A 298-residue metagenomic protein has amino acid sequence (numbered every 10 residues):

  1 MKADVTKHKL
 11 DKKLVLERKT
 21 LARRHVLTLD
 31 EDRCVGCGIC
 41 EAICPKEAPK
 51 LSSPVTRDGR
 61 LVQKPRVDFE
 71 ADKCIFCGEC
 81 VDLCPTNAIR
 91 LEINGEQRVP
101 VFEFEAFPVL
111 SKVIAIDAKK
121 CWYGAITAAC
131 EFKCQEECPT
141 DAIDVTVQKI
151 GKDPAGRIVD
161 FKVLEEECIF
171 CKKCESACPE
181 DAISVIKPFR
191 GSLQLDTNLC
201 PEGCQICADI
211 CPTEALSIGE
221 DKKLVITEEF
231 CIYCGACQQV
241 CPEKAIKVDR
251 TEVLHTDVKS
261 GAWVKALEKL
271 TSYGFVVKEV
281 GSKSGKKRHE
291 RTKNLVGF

Functional and structural regions predicted by a protein language model:
M1-H25, R33, S52-S53, R57-F298: Flanking helices and flexible, charged tails adjoining ferredoxin-like Fe-S electron-transfer domains in multi-subunit
H25-V26, I39: Histidine- and aromatic-rich ligand-binding microenvironments
C34, G38-I43, E47-S52: Short, contiguous, helix-prone interaction/anchoring segments in small proteins
